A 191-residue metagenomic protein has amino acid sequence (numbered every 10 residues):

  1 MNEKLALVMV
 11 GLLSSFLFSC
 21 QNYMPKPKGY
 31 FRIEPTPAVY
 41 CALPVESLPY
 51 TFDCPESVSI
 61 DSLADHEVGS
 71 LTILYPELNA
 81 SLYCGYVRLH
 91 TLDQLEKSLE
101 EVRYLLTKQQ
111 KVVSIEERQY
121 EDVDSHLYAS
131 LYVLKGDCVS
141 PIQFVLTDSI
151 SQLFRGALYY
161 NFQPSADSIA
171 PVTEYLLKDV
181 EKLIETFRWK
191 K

Functional and structural regions predicted by a protein language model:
M1-V8: Bacterial N-terminal signal peptides that target proteins for export
F16-S19: C-terminal motif of bacterial Sec signal peptides marking the signal peptidase cleavage site
Q21-M24: Bacterial signal peptide processing site
K28-L48: Post-signal peptide N-terminal segment of mature Sec-exported envelope proteins
S47-E101: Secretory pathway targeting signatures of secreted, lumenal, and periplasmic proteins
T51-A64, T107-E121: Short secondary-structure junctions
F52, E56, E100, Y104 (+2 more regions): Solvent-exposed, polar/charged alpha-helical surfaces in well-ordered, non-transmembrane soluble domains, broadly
E121-K191: Short, well-structured beta-strand
